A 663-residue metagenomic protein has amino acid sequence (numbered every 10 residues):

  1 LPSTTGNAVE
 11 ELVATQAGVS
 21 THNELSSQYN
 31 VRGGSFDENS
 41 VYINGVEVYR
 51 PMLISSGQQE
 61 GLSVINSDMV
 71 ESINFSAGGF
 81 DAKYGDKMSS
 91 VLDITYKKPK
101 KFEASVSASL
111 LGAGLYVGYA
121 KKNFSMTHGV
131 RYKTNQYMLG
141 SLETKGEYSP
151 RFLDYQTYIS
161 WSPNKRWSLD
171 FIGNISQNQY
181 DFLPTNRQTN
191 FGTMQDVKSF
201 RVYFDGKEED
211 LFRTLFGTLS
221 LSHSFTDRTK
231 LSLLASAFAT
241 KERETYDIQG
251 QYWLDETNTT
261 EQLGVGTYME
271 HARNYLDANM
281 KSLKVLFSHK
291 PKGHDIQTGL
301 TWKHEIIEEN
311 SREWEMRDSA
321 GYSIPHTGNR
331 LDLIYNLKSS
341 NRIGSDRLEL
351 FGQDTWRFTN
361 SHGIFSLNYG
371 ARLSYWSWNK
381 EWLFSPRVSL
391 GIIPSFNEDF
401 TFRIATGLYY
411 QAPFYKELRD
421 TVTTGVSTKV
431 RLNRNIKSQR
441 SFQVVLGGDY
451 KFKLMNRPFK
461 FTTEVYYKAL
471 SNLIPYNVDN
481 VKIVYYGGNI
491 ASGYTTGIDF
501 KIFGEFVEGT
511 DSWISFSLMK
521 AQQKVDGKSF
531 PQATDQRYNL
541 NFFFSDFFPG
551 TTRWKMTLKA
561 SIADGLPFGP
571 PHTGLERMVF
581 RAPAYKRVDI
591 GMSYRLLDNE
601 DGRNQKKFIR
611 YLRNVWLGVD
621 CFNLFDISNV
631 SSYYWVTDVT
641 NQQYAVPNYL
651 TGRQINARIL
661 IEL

Functional and structural regions predicted by a protein language model:
L1-N39, G45-F80, V91, K97: Periplasmic N-terminal accessory/gating domains of Gram-negative outer-membrane beta-barrel systems
S72-D81, S89-Y96, E103-E147, D154-S162 (+1 more regions): Predominantly transmembrane beta-strands of Gram-negative outer membrane beta-barrel pores used for transport
A104-L110, Y119, H128-T134, F171-Q177 (+11 more regions): Transmembrane beta-barrel strands of outer-membrane/channel proteins
S162-N178, K207-N379, T462-V465, W513: Face-selective signature of the C-terminal outer-membrane beta-barrel domain
S232-S236, N435-N489, Y494, L617-F622: Membrane-embedded beta-barrel scaffold of Gram-negative outer-membrane proteins
A278-M280, L337-K468, S517: Structural signature of Gram-negative outer-membrane beta-barrels, strongest in the C-terminal barrel of TonB-dependent
N360-G363, Y467-A469, G488-G569, L660: Gram-negative outer-membrane beta-barrel transporters
S512, R553, S561-P571, Y594-L663: C-terminal beta-signal and adjacent terminal beta-strands/loops of Gram-negative outer-membrane beta-barrel proteins
